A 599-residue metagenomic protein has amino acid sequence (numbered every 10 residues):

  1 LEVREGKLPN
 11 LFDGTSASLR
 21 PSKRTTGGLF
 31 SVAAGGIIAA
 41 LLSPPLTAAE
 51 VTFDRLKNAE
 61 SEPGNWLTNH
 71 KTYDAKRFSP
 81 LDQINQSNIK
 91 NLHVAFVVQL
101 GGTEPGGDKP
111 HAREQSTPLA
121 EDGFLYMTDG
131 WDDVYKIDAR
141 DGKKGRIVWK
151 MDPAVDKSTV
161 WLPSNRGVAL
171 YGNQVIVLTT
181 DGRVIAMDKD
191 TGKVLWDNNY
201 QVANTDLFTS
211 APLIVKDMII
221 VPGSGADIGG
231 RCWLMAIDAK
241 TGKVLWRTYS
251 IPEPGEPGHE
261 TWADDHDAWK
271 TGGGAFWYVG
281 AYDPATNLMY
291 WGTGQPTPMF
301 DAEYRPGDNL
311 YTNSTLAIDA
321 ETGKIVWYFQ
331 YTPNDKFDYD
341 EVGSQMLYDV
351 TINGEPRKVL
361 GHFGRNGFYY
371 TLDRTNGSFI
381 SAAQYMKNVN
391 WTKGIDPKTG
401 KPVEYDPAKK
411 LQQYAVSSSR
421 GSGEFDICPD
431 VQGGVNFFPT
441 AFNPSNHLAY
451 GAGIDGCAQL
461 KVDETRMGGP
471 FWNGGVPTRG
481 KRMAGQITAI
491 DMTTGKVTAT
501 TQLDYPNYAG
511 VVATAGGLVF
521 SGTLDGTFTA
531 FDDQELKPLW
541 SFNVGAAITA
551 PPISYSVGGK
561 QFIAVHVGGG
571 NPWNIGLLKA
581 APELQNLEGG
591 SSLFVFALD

Functional and structural regions predicted by a protein language model:
V51-A95, S250-P257, K410-S418, V476-P477 (+1 more regions): Blade/loop signatures of beta-propeller domains
W66-H70, H111-D133, T159-V184, L207-R231 (+7 more regions): Repeat-blade elements of multi-bladed beta-propeller folds
L81-N199, T514: N-terminal cofactor/phosphate-binding cores enriched in small/glycine residues, especially glycine-rich loops such as
V98-T117, K150-G172, D197-A211, I228 (+11 more regions): Extracytoplasmic beta-rich repeat domains
M187, C232-K243, D308-G323, N376-G377 (+2 more regions): Beta-propeller blade signature
V221-W233, W291-N309, D455-G480, G568-N586: Short, conserved, GDST-rich strand-edge loop motifs in beta-rich repeat architectures
D349, G453-D455, R479-K537: Loop/turn-rich, solvent-exposed surfaces of beta-rich toroidal or solenoidal domains
I553-D599: Blade-level signature of beta-propeller repeat domains, shared across WD40, Kelch, NHL, RCC1 and BNR/Asp-box propellers
